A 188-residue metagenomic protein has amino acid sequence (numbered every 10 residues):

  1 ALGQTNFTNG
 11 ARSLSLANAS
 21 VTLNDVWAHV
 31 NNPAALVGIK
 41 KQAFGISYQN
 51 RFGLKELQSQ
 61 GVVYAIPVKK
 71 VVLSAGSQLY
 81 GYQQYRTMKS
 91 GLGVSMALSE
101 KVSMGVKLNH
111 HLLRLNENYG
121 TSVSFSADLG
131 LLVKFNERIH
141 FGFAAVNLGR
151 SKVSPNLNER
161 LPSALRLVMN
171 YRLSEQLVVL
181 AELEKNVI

Functional and structural regions predicted by a protein language model:
L2-I188: Subset of outer-membrane beta-barrel
